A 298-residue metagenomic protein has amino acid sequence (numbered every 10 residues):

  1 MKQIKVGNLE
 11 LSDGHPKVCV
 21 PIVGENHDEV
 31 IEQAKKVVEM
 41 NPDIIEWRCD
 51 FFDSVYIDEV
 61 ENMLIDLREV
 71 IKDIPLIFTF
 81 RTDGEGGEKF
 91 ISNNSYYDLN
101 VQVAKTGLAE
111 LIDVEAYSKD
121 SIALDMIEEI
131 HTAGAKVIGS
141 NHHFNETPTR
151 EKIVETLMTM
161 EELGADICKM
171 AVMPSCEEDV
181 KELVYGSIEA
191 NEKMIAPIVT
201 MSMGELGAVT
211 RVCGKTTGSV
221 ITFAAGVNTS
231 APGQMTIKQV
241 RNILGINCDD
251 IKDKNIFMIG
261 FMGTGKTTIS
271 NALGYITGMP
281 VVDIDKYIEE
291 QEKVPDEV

Functional and structural regions predicted by a protein language model:
K2-Q3, G14-T132, H142-E146: Active-site beta->alpha loop and helix N-cap motifs at the rims of alpha/beta catalytic domains
K17, P75-I77, K136, P197-V199 (+1 more regions): Proline-centered loop/turn at the N-terminus of a beta-strand
L111, A116-D250: Catalytic alpha/beta core domains of metabolic enzymes, predominantly
M258: Hydrophobic anchor at the beta1->P-loop junction of P-loop NTPases
F261: P-loop (Walker A) phosphate-binding loop of NTP-binding proteins
T264: ATP-binding Walker
T267: Walker A/P-loop
N271-V298: Conserved substrate/cofactor phosphate-moiety recognition/catalytic segment in nucleotide-dependent phosphotransferases
